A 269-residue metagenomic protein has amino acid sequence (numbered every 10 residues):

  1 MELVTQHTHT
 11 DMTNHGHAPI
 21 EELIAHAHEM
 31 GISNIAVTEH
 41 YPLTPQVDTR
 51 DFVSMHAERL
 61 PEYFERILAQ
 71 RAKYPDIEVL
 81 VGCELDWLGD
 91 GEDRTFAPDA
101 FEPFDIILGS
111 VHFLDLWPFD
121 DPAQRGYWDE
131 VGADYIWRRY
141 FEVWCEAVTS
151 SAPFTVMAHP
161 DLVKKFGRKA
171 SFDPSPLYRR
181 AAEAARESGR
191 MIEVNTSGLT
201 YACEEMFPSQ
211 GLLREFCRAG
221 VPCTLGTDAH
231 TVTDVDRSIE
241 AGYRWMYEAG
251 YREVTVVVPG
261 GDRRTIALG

Functional and structural regions predicted by a protein language model:
M1-G89, D99-F101, K165-F166, A170-P176 (+4 more regions): An N-terminally biased module of ancient metal coordination in phosphate/nucleic-acid-related enzymes
M1-T10, I20, L116, K164 (+1 more regions): Charged catalytic cores and adjacent phosphate/nucleic-acid-binding surfaces used for phosphate/nucleic-acid chemistry
E2-T5, N34-A36, D76-G82, D105-L108 (+4 more regions): Structural preference for beta-strand elements that scaffold enzyme active sites
H17, P42-P45, E102, I106-A185 (+1 more regions): Divalent metal-binding pocket/active-site signature
I24, R59-A69, K73, E78-L80 (+5 more regions): Histidine/acidic residue-rich metal-binding segments in metalloenzymes
C83, S110-V111, V258: Residues at the C-termini of beta-strands that transition into short coil/loop
L88-G91, R138: Short gly/ser/thr-rich secondary-structure transition/capping motifs
D90-T95, P118-D121: Short, conserved acidic/polar surface loops in the N-terminal third of protein domains
